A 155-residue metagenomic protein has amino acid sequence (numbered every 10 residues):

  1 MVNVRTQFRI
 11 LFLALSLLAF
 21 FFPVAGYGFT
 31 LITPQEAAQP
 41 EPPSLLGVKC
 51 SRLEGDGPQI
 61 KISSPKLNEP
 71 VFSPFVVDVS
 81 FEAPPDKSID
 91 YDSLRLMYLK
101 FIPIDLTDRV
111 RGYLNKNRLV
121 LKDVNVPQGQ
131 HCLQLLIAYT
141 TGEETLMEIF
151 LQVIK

Functional and structural regions predicted by a protein language model:
F12-P23: Bacterial N-terminal signal peptides
Y27-F75, E82: Short, compositionally biased P/S/T/A/G/V-rich stretches that sit at domain boundaries
P84-L96: Solvent-exposed loop/turn segments flanking beta-strands in beta-repeat/beta-sandwich domains
G112-V120: Aromatic sugar-binding surface patches on proteins that engage polysaccharides or sugar-phosphate polymers
D123-Q130: Surface-exposed, short loops/turns at beta-strand junctions within beta-sandwich domains
Y139-L146: Short acidic/polar inter-strand loop motif in beta-rich domains
F150-K155: Short beta-strand edge segments in extracellular beta-sheet folds
